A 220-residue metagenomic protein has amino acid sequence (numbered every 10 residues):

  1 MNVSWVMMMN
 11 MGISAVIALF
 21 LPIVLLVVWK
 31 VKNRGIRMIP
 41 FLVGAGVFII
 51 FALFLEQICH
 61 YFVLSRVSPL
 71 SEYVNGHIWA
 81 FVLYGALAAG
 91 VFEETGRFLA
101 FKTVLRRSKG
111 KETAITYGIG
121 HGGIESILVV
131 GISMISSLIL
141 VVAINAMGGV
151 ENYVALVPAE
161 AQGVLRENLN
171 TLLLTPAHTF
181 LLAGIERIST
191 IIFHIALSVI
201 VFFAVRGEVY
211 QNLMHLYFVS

Functional and structural regions predicted by a protein language model:
M1-S220: Hydrophobic alpha-helical segments at protein termini of multi-pass membrane proteins
